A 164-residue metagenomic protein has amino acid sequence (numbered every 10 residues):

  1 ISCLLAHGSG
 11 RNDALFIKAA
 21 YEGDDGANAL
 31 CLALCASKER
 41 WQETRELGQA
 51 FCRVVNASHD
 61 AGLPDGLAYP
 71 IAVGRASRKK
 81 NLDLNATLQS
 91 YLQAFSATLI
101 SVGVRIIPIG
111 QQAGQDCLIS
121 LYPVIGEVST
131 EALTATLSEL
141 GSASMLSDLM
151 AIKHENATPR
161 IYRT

Functional and structural regions predicted by a protein language model:
I1-G26: Glycine/small-residue-rich interface belts in oligomeric ring/scaffold proteins and their assembly partners
C3-L4, A20, L30, L34 (+4 more regions): Residues that form generic nucleotide/phosphate-binding pockets
L5-D13, G74-R78, D148: Short, mixed-charge, low-aromatic patches
K18-C35, S142-S147, H154: Long, compositionally biased
D25-I109, G114-I119: Amphipathic alpha-helical interface segments
A94-T164: C-terminal auxiliary extensions adjacent to catalytic cores
